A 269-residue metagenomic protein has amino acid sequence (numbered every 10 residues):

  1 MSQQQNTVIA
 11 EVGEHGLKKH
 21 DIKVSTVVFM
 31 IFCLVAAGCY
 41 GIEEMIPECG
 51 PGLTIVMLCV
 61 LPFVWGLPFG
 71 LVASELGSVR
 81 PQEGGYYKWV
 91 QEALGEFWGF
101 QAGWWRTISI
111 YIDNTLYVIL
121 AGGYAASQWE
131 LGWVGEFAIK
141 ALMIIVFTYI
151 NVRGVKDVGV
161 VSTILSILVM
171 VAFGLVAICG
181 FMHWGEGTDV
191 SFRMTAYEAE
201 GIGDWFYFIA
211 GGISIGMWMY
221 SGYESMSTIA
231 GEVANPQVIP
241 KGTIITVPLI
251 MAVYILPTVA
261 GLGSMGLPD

Functional and structural regions predicted by a protein language model:
M1-S74, V79-E83, M194, I202: Membrane-interface "cap" regions at the ends of multi-pass membrane proteins
V8-E11, L17-H20, I55-V56, E130 (+2 more regions): Helix-loop-helix junctions that connect adjacent transmembrane segments in multi-pass membrane transporters
K19-F32, I55-M57, G95-I108, I139-M143 (+1 more regions): Select transmembrane alpha-helical segments in multipass membrane proteins
F32, A36, V60-W65, Q101 (+4 more regions): Lipid-exposed faces of alpha-helical membrane segments in multi-pass integral membrane proteins
C39-E43, F69-A73, V118, G122 (+3 more regions): Alpha-helical transmembrane segments of polytopic integral membrane proteins, especially the permease/helical cores
M45-E48, L67-I144, T148-V152, D157: Hydrophobic transmembrane alpha-helices that form the core helical bundles of multi-pass secondary transporters
G50-L53, V79-E83, E92-W98, G231-P240 (+1 more regions): Juxtamembrane helix-boundary/capping and inter-helix hinge elements in multi-pass membrane proteins
